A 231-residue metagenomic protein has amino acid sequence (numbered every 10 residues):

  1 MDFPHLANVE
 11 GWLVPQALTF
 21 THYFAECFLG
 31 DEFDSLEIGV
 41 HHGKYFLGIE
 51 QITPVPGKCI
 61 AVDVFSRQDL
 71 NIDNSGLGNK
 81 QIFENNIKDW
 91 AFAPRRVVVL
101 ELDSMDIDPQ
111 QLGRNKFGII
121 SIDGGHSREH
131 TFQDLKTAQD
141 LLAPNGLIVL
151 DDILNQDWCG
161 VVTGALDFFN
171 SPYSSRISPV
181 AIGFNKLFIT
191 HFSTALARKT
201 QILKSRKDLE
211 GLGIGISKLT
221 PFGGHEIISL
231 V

Functional and structural regions predicted by a protein language model:
D2-E10, H22-V231: S-adenosylmethionine/decaboxylated-SAM
Q16-F20: N-terminal pre-P-loop "Q-motif" helix
